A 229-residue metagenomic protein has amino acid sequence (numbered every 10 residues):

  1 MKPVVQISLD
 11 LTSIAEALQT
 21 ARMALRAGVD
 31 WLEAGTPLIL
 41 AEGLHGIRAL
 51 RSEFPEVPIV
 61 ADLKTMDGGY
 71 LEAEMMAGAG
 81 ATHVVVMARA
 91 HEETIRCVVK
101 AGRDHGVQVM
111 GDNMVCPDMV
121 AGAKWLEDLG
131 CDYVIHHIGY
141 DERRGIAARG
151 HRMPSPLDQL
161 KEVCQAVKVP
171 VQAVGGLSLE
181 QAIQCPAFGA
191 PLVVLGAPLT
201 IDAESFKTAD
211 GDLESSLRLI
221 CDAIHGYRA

Functional and structural regions predicted by a protein language model:
M1, E16-T20, A34-A49, V86-K124 (+2 more regions): Hydrophobic, well-ordered secondary-structure segments that either form specific early membrane-associated helices used
M1-Y70, L126, T208-L219: Conserved N-terminal beta1-alpha1 strand-loop-helix module at the mouth
D10, W31-I39, P58-M66, T82-E93 (+3 more regions): Catalytic beta/alpha-barrel core
T20, G68-A79, P117-L129, A166-V167 (+2 more regions): Catalytic cores of alpha/beta
R26-D30, E53-V57, G78-V84, R103-Q108 (+4 more regions): Glycine-enriched alpha-helix->loop->beta-strand junction motifs that scaffold or abut catalytic
L40-K64, C97-V115, H151-A173, G211-A229: Alpha-helix-loop-beta-strand connector modules within alpha/beta enzyme cores
A81-E93, V134-I146, F188-S216: Glycine-rich phosphate-binding active-site loops on the catalytic face of alpha/beta enzymes
C116-A166, P170: Active-site rim beta-loop-alpha module in soluble metabolic enzymes
